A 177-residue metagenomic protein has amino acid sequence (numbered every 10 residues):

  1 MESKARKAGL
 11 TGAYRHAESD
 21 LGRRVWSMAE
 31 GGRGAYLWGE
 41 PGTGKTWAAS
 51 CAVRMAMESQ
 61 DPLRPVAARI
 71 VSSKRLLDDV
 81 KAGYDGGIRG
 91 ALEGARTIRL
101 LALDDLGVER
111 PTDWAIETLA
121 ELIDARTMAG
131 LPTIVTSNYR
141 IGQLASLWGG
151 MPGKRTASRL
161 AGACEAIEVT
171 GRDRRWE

Functional and structural regions predicted by a protein language model:
M1-S27, A166-I167, E177: A short, basic N-terminal segment
R24, R33, P41, D61-R64 (+1 more regions): Conserved ATP-binding/catalytic motifs of P-loop helicase motor domains
E30-G31, R64, A95-I98, M128-G130: Short loop/turn elements that form and flank the Walker-type P-loop nucleotide-binding site in RecA-like NTPase cores
G32-S50: Walker A/P-loop nucleotide-binding motif
G34-Y36, A67-A68, L100, P132-I134: Residue-level preference for the first positions of well-ordered beta-strands
R54, E58, P62-P65, L76-G83 (+1 more regions): Replace "adjacent to P-loop NTPase cores in ATP/GTP-dependent enzymes" with "adjacent to NTP-binding cores
V71-R75, A91-A115: Conserved P-loop NTPase "ATPase switch" module shared by AAA+ and STAND
